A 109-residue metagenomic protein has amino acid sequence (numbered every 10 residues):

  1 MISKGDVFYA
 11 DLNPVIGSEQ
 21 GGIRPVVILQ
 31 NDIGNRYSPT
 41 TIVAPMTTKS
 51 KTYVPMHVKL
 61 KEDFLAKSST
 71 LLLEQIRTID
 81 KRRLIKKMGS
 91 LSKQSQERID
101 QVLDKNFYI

Functional and structural regions predicted by a protein language model:
M1-R24, I28-I109: Conserved functional hotspots at enzyme active or ligand-binding sites that engage polyanionic ligands
